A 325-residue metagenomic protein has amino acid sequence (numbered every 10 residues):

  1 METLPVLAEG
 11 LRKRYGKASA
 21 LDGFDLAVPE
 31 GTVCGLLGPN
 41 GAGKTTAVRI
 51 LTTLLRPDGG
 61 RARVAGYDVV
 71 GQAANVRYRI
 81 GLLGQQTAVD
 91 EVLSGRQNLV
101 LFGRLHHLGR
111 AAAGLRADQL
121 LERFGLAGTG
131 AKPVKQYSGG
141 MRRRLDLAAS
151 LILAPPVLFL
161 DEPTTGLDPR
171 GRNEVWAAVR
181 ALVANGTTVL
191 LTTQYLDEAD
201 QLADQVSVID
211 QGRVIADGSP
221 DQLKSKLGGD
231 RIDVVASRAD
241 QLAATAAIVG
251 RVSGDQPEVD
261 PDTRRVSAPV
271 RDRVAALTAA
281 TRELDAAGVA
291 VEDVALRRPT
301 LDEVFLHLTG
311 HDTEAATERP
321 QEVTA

Functional and structural regions predicted by a protein language model:
T3-A8, K13-D210, A216: ABC transporter nucleotide-binding domains
E9, V235, D260, A295-R297: Solvent-exposed beta-strand sheet faces enriched in polar/charged residues
Y67-V70, V214, A239, R271-A275 (+1 more regions): Short, surface-exposed acidic/glycine-rich loop or hinge patches that mediate macromolecular interfaces
H106, L227, R231, S253 (+3 more regions): Conserved NTP-handling cores and scaffolds of large molecular machines
L126, D255-E258, A290-A295: A short linear hydrophobic-aromatic micro-motif
W176-R271: ABC transporter nucleotide-binding domain
D272-A325: C-terminal coupling/interaction segments
